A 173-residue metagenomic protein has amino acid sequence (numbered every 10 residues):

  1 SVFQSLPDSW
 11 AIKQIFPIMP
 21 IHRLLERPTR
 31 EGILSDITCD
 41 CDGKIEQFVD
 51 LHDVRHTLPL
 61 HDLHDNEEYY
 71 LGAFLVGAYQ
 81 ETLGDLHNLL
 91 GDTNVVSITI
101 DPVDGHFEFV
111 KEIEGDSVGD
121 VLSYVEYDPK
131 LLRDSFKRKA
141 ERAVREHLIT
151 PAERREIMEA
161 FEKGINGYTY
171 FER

Functional and structural regions predicted by a protein language model:
S1-R173: Charged (often Lys/Glu-rich) extended helix/loop segments that serve as interaction or gating elements
